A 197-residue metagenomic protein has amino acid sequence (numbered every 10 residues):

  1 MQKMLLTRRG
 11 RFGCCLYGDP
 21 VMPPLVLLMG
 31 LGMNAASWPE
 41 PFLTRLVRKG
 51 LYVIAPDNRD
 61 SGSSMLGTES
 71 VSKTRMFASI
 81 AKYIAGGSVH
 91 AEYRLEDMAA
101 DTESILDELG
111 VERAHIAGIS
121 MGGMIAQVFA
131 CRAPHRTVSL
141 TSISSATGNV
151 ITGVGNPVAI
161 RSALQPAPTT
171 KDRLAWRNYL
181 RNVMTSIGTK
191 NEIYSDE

Functional and structural regions predicted by a protein language model:
M1-L5: A domain-start/cap signature at the N-terminus of enzymes
R8-A85: Conserved HGGG/HGGXW glycine-rich cap/lid loop of the alpha/beta-hydrolase fold
M29, A114, G118-S120: Conserved alpha/beta-hydrolase "nucleophile elbow" surrounding the catalytic nucleophile
K82-A114: Conserved acidic catalytic loop of the alpha/beta-hydrolase fold
M98, I116-G118, I143: Short beta-strand immediately N-terminal to the catalytic nucleophile in serine-hydrolase-like folds
G123-P134, L140: Short glycine-enriched nucleophile-adjacent loop and the immediately C-terminal alpha-helix near the catalytic center
L140-K171: Flexible "cap/lid" loop of the alpha/beta hydrolase fold
L174-E197: Conserved alpha/beta-hydrolase catalytic His-Asp/Glu region
